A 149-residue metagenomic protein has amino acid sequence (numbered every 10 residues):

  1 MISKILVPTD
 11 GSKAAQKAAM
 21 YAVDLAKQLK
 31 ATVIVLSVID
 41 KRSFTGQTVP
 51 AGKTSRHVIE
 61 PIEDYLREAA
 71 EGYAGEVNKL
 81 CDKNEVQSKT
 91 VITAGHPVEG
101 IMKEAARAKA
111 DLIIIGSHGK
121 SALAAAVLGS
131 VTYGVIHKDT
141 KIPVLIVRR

Functional and structural regions predicted by a protein language model:
S3-R56: Small/aliphatic-rich secondary-structure junction motif
I5, A22, V33, I101 (+2 more regions): Hydrophobic structural packing positions in well-ordered secondary structure
A31-T32, V86, A110, I142: Short glycine/serine/threonine/alanine-rich loop segments
I34, K89, L145: Conserved beta-strand positions in the Rossmann-like core of class I SAM-dependent methyltransferases
I39, I92-H96, H118: Short beta->alpha linker loops
S55-G72: A short acidic, glycine-rich active-site loop that binds or catalyzes chemistry on phosphate/adenosine moieties
N78-I113: Structural beta-alpha unit
K103-R149: Gly/Ser-rich helix-loop-strand patches that form or flank binding pockets for ribonucleotide-derived cofactors
